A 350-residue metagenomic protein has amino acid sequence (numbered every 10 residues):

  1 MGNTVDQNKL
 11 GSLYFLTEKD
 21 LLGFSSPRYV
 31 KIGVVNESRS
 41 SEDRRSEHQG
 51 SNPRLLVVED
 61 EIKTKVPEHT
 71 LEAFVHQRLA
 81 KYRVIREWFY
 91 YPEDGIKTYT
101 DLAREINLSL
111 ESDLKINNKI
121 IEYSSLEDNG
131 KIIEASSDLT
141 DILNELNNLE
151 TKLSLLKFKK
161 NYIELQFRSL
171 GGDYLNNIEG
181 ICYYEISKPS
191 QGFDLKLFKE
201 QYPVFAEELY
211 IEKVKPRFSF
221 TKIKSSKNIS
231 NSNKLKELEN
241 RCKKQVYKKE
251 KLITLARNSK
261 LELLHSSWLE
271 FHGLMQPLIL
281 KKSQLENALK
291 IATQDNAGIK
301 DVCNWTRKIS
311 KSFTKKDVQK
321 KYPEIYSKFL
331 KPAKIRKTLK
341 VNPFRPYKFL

Functional and structural regions predicted by a protein language model:
M1-L175, G180-I181, S190-L263, E270-G273 (+5 more regions): Non-catalytic accessory segments flanking enzymatic or RNA/DNA-binding domains
E179-I186, D301-R307: A short, N-terminal amphipathic alpha-helix
L197, V302-K308, S312-I325: Long eukaryotic intrinsically disordered, low-complexity acidic serine/threonine/proline-rich tail regions that act as
K213-R217, K321-P332, R336, K340 (+1 more regions): SAM-dependent transferase fold signal centered on methyltransferase-like domains, encompassing both Class I
K281: Hydrophobic (often cysteine-bearing) scaffold residues that line and stabilize catalytic clefts of nucleotide/cofactor
N287, I291-T306: Intrinsically disordered, low-complexity segments enriched in Gly and acidic/Ser/Thr residues that form flexible
